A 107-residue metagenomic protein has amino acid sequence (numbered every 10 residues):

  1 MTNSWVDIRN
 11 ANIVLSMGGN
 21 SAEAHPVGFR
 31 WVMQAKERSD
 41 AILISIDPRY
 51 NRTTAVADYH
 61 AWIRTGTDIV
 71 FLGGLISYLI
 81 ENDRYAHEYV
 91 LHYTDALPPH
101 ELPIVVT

Functional and structural regions predicted by a protein language model:
M1-V14: Glycine-rich oxoanion-binding loops at beta->alpha junctions
N10, W31-Q34, G74, Y78: Alpha-helical scaffold segments in soluble metabolic enzymes
V14-N20: Short, basic, glycine/proline-bearing loop/turn elements
G19, I46-P48, T65: Cofactor-binding loop segments of dinucleotide-utilizing enzymes, especially the Rossmann-like FAD- and NAD(P)+-binding
S21-R30: Glycine/threonine-rich flexible loop motifs
A35-L43: A short helix->loop->beta-strand "cap" motif at the edges of active sites that frequently abuts
N51-T107: Long, well-ordered, tryptophan-enriched scaffold segments
